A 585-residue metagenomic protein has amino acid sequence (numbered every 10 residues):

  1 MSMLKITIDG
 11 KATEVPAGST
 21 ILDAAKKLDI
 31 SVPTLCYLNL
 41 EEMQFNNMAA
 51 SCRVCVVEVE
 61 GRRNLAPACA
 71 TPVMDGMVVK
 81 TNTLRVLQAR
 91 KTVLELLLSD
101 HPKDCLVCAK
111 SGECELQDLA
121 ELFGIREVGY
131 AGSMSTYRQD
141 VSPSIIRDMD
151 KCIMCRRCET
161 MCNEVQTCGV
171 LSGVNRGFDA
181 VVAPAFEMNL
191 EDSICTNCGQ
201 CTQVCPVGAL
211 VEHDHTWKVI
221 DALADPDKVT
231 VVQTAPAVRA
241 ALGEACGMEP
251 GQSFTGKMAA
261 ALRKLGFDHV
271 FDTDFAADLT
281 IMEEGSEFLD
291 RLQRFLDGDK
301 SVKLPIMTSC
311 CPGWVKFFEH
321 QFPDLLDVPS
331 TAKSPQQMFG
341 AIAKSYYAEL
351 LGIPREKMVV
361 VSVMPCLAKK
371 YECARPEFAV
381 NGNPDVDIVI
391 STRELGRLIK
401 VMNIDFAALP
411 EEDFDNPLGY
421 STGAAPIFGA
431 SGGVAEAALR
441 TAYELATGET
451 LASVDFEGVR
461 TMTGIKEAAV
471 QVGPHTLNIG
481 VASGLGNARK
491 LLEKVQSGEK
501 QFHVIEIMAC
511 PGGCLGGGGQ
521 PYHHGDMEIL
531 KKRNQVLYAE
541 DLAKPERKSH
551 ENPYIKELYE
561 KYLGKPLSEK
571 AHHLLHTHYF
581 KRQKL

Functional and structural regions predicted by a protein language model:
L4, A12-R90, L98, H213-L585: Iron-sulfur-associated redox domains of electron-transfer enzymes in respiratory and anaerobic energy metabolism
D9: ABC transporter nucleotide-binding domain catalytic core, centered on the Walker B motif
R53-N197, L210-V229: Fe-S ferredoxin-like electron-transfer domains and their immediately adjacent linker/connector regions across
C162, C205, F254: Cysteine-centered loop/knuckle micro-motif
Q166, C205, Y347-L351: Structural motif corresponding to the C-terminal cap of alpha-helices
T196, Q200-V211, V270: Catalytic alpha/beta active-site cores
